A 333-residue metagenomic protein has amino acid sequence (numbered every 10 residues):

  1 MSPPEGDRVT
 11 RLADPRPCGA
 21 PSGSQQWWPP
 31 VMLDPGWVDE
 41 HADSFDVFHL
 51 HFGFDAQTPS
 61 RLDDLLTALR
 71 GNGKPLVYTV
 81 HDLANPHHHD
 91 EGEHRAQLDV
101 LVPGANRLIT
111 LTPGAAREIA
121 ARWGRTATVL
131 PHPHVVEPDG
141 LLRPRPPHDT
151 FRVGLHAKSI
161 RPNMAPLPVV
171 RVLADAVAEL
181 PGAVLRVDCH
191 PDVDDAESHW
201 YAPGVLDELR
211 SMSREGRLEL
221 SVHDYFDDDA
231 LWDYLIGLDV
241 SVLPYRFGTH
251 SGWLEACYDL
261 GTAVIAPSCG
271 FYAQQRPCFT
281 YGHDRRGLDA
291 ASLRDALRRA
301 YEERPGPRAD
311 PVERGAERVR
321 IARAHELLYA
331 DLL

Functional and structural regions predicted by a protein language model:
Q25-G104: Extended catalytic core of nucleotide-activated donor transferases of GT-like folds
P103-G140, H148, R152: Donor nucleotide-sugar binding/catalytic pocket of nucleotide-sugar-dependent glycosyltransferases
P146-R217: Conserved catalytic-core segment of nucleotide-activated headgroup transferases in glycan assembly
A157, H223, L238-R246, P267-S268: Short Ser/Thr-rich beta->loop micro-motif in glycosyltransferases that lines and helps position the nucleotide-sugar
W200-L206, R217-Y234, H250: Conserved active-site histidine-acidic residue motif and adjacent donor-binding/catalytic loop of glycosyltransferases
W232-T249, T262: Acidic donor-binding loop of glycosyltransferase active sites
A263-S268, A273: Short hydrophobic beta-strand element within catalytic cores of glycosyltransferases and related nucleotide-activated
R286-L333: A charged, aromatic-enriched C-terminal amphipathic alpha-helix characteristic of glycosyltransferases across folds
